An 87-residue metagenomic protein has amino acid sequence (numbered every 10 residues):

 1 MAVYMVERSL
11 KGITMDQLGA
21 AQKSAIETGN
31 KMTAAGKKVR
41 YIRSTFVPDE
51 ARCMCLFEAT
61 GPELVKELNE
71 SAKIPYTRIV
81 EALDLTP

Functional and structural regions predicted by a protein language model:
M1-T33, V47, P62-E67, L85-P87: Short S/T/G/P-rich N-terminal loop/turn motif that feeds into the first structured element of a domain
A2, K37, P75: Residue-level signal for beta-strand positions within conserved beta-sheet cores that form or flank
V3, R52-M54: Intrinsic-disorder/low-complexity, polar/charged segments enriched in Ser/Thr/Lys/Arg/Asp/Glu/Gln
E7, I42, V80: Residues in well-ordered beta-strands of folded domains
T33-I42: Short amphipathic beta-strand starts and helix->beta connectors
F46-A51, S71-P87: Glycine-rich beta-strand-turn "strand-cap" elements at beta-sheet edges
L56-E58: Short hydrophobic/aromatic beta-strand micro-patches that form the beta-sheet surface supporting nucleotide- or nucleic
T60-P62, I74: Short, surface-exposed beta-strand-loop junctions and turns on beta-sheet-rich folds
